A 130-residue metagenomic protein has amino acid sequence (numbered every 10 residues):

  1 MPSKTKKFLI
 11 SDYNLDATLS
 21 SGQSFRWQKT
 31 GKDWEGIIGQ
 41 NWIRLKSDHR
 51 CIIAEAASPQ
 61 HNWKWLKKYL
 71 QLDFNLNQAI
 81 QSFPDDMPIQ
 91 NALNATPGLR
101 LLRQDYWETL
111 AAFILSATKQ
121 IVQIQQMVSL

Functional and structural regions predicted by a protein language model:
M1-L130: HhH-family (HhH-GPD) DNA N-glycosylase catalytic core used in base-excision repair
